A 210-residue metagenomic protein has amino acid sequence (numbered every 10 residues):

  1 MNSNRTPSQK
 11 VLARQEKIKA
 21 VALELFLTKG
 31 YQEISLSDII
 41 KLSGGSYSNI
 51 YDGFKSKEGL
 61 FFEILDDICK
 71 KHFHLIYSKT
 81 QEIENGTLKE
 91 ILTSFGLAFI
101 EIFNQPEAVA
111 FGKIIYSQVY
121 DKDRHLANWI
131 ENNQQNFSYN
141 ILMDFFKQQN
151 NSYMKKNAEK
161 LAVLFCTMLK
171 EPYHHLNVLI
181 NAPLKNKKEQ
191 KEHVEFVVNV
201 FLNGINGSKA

Functional and structural regions predicted by a protein language model:
M1-A13, K209-A210: N-terminal intrinsically disordered/low-complexity leader segments
K17, V21, L25-G59, E63-I64: Helix-turn-helix
Y31, F54, Y116-K122, N132-N133: Short helix-capping/turn signature of helix-turn-helix
F62-I68, H72-I76: Alpha-helical DNA-contacting segments of helix-turn-helix folds
E63, Y77-V109, K155-F165, K191: Hydrophobic alpha-helical connector segments
E90, E101, A110, D123-N151 (+2 more regions): Amphipathic alpha-helical packing segments from all-alpha helical-bundle domains
F103-L126, H174-N181: Amphipathic alpha-helical segments used for helix-helix packing
K147-N199: Hydrophobic/aromatic-rich alpha-helical bundle segments in the mid-to-C-terminal region
